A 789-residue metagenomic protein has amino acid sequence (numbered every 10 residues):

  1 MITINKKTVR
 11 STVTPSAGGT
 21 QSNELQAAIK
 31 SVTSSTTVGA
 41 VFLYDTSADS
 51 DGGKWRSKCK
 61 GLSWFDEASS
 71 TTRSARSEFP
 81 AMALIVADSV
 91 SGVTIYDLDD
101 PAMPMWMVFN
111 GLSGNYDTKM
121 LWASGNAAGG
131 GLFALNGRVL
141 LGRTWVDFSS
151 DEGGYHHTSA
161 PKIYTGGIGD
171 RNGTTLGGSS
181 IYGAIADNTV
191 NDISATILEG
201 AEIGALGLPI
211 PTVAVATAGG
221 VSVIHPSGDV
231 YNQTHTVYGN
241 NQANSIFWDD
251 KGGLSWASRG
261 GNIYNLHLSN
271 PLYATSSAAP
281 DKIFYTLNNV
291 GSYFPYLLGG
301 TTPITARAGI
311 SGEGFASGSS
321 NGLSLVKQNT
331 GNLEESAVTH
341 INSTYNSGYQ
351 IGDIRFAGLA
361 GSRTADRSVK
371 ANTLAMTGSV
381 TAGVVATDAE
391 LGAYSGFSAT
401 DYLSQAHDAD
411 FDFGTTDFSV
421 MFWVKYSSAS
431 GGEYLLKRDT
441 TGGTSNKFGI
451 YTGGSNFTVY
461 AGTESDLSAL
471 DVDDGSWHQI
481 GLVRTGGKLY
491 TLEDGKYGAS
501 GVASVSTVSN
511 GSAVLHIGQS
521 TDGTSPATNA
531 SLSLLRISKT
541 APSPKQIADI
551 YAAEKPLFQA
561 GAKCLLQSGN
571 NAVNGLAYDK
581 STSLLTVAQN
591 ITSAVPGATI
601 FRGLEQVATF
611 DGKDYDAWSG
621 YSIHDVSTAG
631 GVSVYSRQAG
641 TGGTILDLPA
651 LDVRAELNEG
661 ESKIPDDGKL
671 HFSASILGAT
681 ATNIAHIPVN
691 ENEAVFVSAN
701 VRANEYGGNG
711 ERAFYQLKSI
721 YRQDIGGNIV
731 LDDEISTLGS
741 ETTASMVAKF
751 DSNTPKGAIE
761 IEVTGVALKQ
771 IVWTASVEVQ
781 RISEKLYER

Functional and structural regions predicted by a protein language model:
M1-L25: Short, low-complexity N-terminal tether/leader segments at secretion or assembly junctions of large, surface-exposed
S22-L25, V230-Y231, P271-P295, V326-K370 (+7 more regions): Extended recognition patches within non-cytosolic domains
A28-P80, W122-N136, Y182-P209, N244-K251 (+3 more regions): Structural signature of eukaryotic scaffold interfaces centered on beta-propeller domains
E199, H407-D410, G660-A694, R702-A713 (+3 more regions): Surface-exposed ligand/attachment interfaces on beta-rich extracellular proteins
N372-T400, V420-S430, N446-S506, D522: Extracellular glycan-interaction surfaces
T400-T458, L489, P526, T540-I547 (+2 more regions): Extracellular glycan-recognition modules
F422, I480, L532-I537, S543 (+1 more regions): Extracellular beta-strand elements of beta-rich domains used for carbohydrate recognition/degradation or cell-matrix
Y460-L467, N510-S533: Extracellular glycan-interaction patches encoded by glycine-rich segments
